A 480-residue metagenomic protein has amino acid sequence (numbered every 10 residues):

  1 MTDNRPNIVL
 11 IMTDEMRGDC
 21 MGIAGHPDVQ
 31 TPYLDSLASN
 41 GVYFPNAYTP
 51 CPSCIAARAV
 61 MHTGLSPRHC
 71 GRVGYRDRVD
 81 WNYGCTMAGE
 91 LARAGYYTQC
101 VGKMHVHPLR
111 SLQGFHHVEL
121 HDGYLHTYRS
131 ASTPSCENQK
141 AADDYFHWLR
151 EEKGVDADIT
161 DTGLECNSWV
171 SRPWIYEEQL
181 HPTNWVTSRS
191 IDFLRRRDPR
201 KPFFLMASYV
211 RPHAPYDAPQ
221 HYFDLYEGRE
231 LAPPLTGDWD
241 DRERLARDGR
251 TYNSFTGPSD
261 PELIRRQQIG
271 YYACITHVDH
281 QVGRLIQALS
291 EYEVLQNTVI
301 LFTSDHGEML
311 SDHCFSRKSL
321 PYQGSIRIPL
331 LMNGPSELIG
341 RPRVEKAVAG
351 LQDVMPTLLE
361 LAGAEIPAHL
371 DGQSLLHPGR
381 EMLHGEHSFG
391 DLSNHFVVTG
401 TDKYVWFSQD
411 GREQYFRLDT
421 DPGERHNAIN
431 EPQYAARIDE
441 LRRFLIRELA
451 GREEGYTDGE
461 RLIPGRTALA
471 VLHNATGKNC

Functional and structural regions predicted by a protein language model:
M1-F407, R412-E413, P422-R443, A470-C480: Formylglycine-dependent sulfatase
F416: Extracellular C-type lectin-like domains
D419: Residues forming the ATP-binding cleft of Hanks-type serine/threonine protein kinase domains
I438-G459: Bilobed periplasmic-binding protein-like "clamshell/Venus-flytrap" ligand-binding domains
E454-H473: Short, charged, surface-exposed hinge/linker loops at domain edges that act as mobile lids or interdomain connectors
